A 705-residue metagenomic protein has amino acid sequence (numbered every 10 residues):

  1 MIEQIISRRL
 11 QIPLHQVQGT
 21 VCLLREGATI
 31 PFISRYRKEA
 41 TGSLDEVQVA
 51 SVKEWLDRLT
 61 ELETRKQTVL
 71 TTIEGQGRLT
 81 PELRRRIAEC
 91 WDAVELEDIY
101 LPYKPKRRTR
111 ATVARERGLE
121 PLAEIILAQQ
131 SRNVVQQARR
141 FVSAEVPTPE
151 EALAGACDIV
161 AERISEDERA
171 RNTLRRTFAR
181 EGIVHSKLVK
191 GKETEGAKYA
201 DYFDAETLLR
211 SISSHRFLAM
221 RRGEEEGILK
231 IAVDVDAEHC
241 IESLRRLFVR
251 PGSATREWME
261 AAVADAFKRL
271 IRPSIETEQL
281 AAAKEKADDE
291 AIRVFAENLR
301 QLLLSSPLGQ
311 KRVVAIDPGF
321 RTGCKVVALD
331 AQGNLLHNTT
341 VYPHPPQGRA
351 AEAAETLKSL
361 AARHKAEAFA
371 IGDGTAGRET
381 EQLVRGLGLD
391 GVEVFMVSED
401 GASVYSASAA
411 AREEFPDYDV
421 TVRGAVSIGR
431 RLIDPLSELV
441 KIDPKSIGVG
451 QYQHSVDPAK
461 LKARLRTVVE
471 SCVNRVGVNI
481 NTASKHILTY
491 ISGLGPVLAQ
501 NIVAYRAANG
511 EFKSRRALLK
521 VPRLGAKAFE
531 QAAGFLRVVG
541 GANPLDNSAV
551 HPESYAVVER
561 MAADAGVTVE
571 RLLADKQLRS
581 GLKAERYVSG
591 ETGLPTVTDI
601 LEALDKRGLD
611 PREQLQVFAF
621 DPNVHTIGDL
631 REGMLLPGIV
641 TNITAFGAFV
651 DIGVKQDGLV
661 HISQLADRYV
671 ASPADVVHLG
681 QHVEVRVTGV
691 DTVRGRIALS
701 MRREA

Functional and structural regions predicted by a protein language model:
Q11-I12, S306-L308, E470-A504, P622-V660 (+1 more regions): C-terminal accessory/binding modules appended to enzymatic or scaffolding proteins
C22-R25, P102, V113-E116, A219-G223 (+15 more regions): Replace "in large, NTP-powered and nucleic-acid-processing enzymes" with "in large, NTP-powered factors and other
T29-I30, D45-T112, R117-P147, H337 (+4 more regions): Accessory alpha-helical DNA-binding modules that contact the DNA backbone or grooves
F32, D45-S51, R58, L62-A315 (+2 more regions): Duplex nucleic acid-engaging cores and interfaces of nucleic-acid transaction enzymes
E95, F395, G401, S406-V476 (+1 more regions): Long, charge-rich intrinsically disordered scaffolds of nucleic-acid metabolism proteins
F141-P149, A205, I241-F267, I271 (+3 more regions): Low-complexity, acidic/Ser/Thr- and charged residue-rich accessory regions of DNA metabolism proteins
R176-I183, I316-F320, G374-E379, V397-V404 (+5 more regions): A glycine-rich phosphate-binding loop feature that marks nucleotide/adenosyl-phosphate handling sites
E278-A296, A411, S446-N479, E585-E632: Long, charged amphipathic helices and adjacent flexible linkers at domain junctions
